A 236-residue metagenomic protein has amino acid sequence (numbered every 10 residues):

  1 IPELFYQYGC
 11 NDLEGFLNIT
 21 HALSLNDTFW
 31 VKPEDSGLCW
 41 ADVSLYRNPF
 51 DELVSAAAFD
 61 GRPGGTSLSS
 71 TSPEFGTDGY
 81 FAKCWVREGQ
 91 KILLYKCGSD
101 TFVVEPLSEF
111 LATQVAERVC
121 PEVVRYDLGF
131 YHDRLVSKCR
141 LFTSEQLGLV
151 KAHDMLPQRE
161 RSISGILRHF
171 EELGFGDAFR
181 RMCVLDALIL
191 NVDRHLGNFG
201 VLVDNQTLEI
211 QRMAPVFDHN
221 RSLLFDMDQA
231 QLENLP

Functional and structural regions predicted by a protein language model:
I1-N191, H195, L202-P236: Phosphate/dinucleotide-binding and metal-coordinating scaffold of catalytic cores in nucleotide-dependent enzymes
